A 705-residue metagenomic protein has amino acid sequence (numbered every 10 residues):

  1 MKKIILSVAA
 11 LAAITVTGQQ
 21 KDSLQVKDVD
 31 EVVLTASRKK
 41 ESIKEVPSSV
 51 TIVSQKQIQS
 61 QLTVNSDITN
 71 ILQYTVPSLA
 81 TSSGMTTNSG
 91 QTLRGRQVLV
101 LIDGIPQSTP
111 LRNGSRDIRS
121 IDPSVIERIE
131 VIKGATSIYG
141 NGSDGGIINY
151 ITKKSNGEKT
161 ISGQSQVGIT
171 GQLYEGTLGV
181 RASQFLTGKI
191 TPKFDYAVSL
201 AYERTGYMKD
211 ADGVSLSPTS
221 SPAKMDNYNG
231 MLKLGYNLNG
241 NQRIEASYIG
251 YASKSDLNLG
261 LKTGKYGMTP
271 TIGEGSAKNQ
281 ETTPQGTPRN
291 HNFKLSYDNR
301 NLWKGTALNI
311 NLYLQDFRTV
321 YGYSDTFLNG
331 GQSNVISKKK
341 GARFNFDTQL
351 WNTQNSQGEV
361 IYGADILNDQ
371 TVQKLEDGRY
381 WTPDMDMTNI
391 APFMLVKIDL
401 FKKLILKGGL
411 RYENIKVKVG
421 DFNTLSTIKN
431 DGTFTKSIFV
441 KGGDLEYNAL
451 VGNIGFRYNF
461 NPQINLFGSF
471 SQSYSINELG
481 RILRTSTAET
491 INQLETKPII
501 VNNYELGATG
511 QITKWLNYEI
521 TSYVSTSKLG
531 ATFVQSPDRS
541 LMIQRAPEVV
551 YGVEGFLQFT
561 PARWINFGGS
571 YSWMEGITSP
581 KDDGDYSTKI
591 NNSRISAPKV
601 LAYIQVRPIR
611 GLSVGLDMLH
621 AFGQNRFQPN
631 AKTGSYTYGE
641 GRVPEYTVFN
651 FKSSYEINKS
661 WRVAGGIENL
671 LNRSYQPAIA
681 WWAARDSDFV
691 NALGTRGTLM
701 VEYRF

Functional and structural regions predicted by a protein language model:
T69-T109: Extracytoplasmic beta-strand/coil segments of soluble accessory domains associated with Gram-negative outer-membrane
I105-K133, A182-Q184: Short acidic/polar hinge/loop motifs at secondary-structure boundaries that mediate gating or recognition
I121-Q164, R704: A beta-strand signature from Gram-negative outer-membrane beta-barrel systems, especially the internal plug domain
E175-T205, V214-N258, R289-H291, N352 (+3 more regions): Transmembrane beta-barrel wall of Gram-negative outer-membrane proteins
T205-K209, S217, S221-N227, N237 (+3 more regions): Flexible loop and strand-edge segments within Gram-negative outer membrane beta-barrel domains
A307-D325, N459, N465-N477, R481 (+5 more regions): Membrane-embedded beta-barrel scaffold of Gram-negative outer-membrane proteins
Y474, H620-P629, S654-F705: C-terminal beta-signal and adjacent terminal beta-strands/loops of Gram-negative outer-membrane beta-barrel proteins
E519-T526, Q544-N630, L671: Gram-negative outer-membrane beta-barrel transporters
